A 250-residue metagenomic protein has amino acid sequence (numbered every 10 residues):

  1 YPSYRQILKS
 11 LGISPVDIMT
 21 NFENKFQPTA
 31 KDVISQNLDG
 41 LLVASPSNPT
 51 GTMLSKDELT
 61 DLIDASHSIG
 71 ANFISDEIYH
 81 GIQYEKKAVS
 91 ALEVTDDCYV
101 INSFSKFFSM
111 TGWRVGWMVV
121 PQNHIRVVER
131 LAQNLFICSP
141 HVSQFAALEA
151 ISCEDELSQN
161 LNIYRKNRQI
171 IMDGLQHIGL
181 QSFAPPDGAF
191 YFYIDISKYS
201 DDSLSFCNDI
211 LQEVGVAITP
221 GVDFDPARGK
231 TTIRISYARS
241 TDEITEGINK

Functional and structural regions predicted by a protein language model:
Y1-I13: Substrate-binding/gating loop at the entrance of the active-site cleft, primarily in PLP-dependent aminotransferase-like
L11, S68-I69, I178, V214: Helix C-cap/helix->beta junction micro-motif
I13, S68-N72, D96: A short helix->loop->beta-strand "cap" motif at the edges of active sites that frequently abuts
T20-E85: Active-site phosphate-binding strand-loop segment of PLP-dependent enzymes
E93-V127, V142, T231: Active-site PLP attachment segment
V128-L135, A150-D173: Structural signature of PLP-dependent enzymes
L148, I163-L175, F183-I196: Conserved glycine-rich beta-strand-loop-beta hairpin in the small C-terminal domain of fold type I
S200, D209-I218, F224-K250: PLP-dependent enzyme catalytic core of the Aspartate aminotransferase-like
